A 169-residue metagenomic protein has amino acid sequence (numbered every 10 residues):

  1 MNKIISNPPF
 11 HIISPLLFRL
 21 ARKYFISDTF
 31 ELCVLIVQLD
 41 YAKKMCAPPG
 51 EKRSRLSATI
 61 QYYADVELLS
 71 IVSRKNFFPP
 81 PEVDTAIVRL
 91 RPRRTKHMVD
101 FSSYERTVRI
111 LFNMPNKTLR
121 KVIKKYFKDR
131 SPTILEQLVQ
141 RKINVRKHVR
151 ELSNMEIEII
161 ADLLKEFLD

Functional and structural regions predicted by a protein language model:
N2-I5, I12-V149, D162-D169: Class I S-adenosyl-L-methionine
E156: Short helix-start
